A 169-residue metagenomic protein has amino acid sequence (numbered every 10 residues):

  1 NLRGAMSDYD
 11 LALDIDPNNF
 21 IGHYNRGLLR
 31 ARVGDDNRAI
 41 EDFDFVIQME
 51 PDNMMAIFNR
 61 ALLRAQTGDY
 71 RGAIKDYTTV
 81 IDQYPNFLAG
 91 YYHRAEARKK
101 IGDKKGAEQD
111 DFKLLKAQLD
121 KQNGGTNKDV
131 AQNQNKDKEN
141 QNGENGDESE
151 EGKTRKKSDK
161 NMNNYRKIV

Functional and structural regions predicted by a protein language model:
N1-V169: Alpha-helical tetratricopeptide repeat
